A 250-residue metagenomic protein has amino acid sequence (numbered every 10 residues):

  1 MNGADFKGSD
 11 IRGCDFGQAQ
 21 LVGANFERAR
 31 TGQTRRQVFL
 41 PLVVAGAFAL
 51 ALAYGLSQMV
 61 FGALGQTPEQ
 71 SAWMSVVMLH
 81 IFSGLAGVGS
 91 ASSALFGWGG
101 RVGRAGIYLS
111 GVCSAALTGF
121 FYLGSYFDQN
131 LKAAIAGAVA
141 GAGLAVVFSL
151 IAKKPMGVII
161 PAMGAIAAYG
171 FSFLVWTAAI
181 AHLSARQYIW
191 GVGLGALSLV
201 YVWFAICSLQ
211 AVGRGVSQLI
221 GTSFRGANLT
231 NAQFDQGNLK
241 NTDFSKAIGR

Functional and structural regions predicted by a protein language model:
M1-Q58, T67, S114-L123, L131 (+2 more regions): Tandem repeat scaffolds
L40-R101, S114-L117: Core alpha-helical transmembrane segments of integral membrane proteins
V76-F82, L131-V139: Structural signature of hydrophobic alpha-helical transmembrane segments
S83-A91, V139-A145, V200-Y201: Hydrophobic cores of alpha-helical transmembrane segments in multi-pass inner/ER membrane proteins, independent
W98-A105, P155-M156: Membrane-interface helix-boundary motifs at transmembrane edges
Y108-L109: Interfacial transmembrane-helix boundary/kink motif in multi-pass membrane proteins
